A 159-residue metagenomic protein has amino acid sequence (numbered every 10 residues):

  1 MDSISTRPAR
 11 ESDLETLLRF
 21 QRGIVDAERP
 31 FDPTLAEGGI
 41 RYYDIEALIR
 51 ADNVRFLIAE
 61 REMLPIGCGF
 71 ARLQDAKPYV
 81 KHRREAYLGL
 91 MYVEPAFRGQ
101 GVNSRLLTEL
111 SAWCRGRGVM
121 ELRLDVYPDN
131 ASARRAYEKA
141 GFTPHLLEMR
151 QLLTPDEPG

Functional and structural regions predicted by a protein language model:
S5-R19: A short beta-loop-alpha structural element at the N-terminal edge of CoA-dependent acyl/N-acetyltransferase catalytic
P8, Y137-L147: Conserved acetyl-CoA-binding loop of GNAT-fold acetyltransferases
V25-I45: Conserved GNAT-fold acetyl-CoA-binding loop/helix
E46-I58, Y87: A short helix-loop-beta-strand connector motif used in the catalytic cores of GNAT acetyltransferases and, in some
I58, L64-L73, Y87, Y92: Conserved beta-strand in the GNAT
K81-P95, D125, L147-R150: Conserved acetyl-CoA binding element of GNAT-fold acetyltransferases
L90-V93, G99-A112, G116, R135-A140: Conserved acetyl-CoA-binding loop-helix of GNAT-fold acetyltransferases
M120-A133, R150-P155: Conserved beta-strand-loop-alpha-helix junction that forms the acyl-donor binding cleft
